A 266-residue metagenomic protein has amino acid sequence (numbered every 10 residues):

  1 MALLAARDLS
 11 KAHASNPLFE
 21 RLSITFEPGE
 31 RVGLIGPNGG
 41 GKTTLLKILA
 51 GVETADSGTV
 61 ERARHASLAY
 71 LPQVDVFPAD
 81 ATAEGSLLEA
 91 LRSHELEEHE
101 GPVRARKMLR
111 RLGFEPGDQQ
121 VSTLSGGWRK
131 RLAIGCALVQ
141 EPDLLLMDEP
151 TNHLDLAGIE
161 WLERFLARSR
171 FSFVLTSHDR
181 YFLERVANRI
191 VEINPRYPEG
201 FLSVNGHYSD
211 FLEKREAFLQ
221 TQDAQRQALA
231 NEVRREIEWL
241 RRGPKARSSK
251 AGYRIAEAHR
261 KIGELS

Functional and structural regions predicted by a protein language model:
M1-A224: ABC ATP-binding cassette signature C-motif
A2, S10, E95-G101, L219-S266: Flexible nucleotide-interacting loop at or near the entrance of a catalytic core
